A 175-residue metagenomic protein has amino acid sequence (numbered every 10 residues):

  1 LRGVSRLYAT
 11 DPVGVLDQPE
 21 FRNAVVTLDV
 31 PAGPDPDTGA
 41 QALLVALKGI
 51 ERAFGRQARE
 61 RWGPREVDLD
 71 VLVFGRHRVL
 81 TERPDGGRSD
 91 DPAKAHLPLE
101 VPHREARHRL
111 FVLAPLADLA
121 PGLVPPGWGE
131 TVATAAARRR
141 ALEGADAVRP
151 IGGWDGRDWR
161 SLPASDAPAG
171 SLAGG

Functional and structural regions predicted by a protein language model:
R2-G33: Short, charge-patterned binding micro-sites
V13, D17-F21, Q41-G175: Flexible, gly/pro- and Lys/Arg-enriched active-site loops
A32-D35, R78: Generic "edge-of-domain/loop-turn" microfeature
P36-A40: Short, charged, surface-exposed loops that flank catalytic or proteolytic processing sites
